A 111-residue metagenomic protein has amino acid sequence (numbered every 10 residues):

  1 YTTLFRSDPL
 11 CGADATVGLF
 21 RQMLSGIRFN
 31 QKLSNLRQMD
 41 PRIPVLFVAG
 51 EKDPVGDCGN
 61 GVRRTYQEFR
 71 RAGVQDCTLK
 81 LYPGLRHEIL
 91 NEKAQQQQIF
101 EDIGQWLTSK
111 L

Functional and structural regions predicted by a protein language model:
Y1-L4: Short, small-residue-biased leader/transition segments that mark boundaries at the very start of proteins
C11, A15-R37: Active-site nucleophile elbow and catalytic-triad environment of alpha/beta-hydrolase enzymes
Q22-S25, R64, Q98, D102: Alpha-helical elements of Rossmann-like donor-binding domains used by nucleotide-donor carbohydrate transfer enzymes
N30, R70-L111: Catalytic active-site module of serine/aspartate enzymes centered on a nucleophile-bearing elbow/loop
M39-V45, Q75: Short, proline-enriched alpha-helix->beta-strand connector loops that line the catalytic pocket of alpha/beta-hydrolase
F47-A49: Short beta-strand/loop motif that positions the catalytic acidic residue of the alpha/beta-hydrolase fold
E51-P54, L85-R86: Acidic beta-to-alpha connecting loop that harbors the catalytic carboxylate
P54-R64: Conserved alpha/beta-hydrolase "acid-adjacent" motif
